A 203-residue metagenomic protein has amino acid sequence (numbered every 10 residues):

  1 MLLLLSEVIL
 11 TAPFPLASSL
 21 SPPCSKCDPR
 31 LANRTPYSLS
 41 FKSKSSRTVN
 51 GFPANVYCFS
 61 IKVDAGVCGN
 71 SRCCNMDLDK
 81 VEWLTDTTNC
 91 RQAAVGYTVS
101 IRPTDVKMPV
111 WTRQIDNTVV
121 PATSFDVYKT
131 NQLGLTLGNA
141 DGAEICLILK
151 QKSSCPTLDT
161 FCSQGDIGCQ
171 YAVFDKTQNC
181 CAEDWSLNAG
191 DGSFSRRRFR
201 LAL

Functional and structural regions predicted by a protein language model:
M1-P13: Cleavable N-terminal signal peptides of Sec/SRP-targeted secreted and luminal proteins
P13-L203: Extracellular or exported targeting regions of proteins
